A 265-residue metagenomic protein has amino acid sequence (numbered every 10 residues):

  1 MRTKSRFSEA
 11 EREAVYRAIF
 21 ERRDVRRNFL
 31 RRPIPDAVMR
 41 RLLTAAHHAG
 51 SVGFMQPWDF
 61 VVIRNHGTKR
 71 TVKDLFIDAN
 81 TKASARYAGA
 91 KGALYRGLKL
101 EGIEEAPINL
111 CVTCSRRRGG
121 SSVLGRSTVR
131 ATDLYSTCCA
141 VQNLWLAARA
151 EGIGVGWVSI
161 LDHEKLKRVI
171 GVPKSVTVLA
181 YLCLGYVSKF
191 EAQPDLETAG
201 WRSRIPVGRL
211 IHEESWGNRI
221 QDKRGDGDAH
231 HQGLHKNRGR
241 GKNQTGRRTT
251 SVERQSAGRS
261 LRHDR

Functional and structural regions predicted by a protein language model:
R2-E11, A18, V25, Y181-G225: C-terminal helix-cap and adjacent tail motif
V25-R41: A short N-terminal beta-strand-loop micro-motif at the entrance of redox/enzyme domains
L42-H47, L110, G119-V169: Small-aliphatic-rich amphipathic alpha-helix that forms the alpha element of a beta-alpha
L43, H66, L261-R265: Generic structural concept
H48-G53: Glycine-rich phosphate/pyrophosphate-binding beta-alpha loops
M55-T137: Glycine/small-residue-rich phosphate/adenosyl-binding loop
N80-A88, V172-D195: A glycine-rich helix N-cap at a beta->alpha junction
G227-R265: Phosphate/pyrophosphate-binding loop motifs in nucleotide- or prenyl diphosphate-using proteins
